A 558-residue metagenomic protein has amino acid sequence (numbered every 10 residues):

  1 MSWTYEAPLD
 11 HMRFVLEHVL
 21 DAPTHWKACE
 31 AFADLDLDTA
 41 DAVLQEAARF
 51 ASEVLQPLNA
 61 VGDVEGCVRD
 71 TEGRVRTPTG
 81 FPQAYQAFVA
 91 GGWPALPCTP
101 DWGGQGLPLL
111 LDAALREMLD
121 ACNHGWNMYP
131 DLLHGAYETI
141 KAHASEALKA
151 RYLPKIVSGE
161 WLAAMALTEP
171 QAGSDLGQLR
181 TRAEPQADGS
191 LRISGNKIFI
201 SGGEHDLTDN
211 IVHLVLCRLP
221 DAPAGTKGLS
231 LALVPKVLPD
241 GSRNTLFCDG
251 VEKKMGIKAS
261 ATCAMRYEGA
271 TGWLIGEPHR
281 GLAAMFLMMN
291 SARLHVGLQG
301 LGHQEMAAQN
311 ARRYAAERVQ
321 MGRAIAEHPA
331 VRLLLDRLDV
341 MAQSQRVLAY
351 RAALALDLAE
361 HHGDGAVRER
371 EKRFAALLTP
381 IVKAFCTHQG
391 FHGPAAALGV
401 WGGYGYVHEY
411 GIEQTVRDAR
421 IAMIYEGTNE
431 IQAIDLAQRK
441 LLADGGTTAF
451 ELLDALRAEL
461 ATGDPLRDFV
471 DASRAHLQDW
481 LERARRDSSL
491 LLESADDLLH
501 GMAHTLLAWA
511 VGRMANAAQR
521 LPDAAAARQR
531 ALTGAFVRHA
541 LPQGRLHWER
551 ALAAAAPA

Functional and structural regions predicted by a protein language model:
M1-N127, R151, E549-A558: Amphipathic, small/basic residue-rich leader segments at the start of a protein or domain
S2-E6, H11, L20, R192 (+4 more regions): Alpha-helix capping/hinge segments and adjacent helical runs
L132-L133, A144-T181, P185-Q186, N196 (+6 more regions): Internal maturation/activation junctions in enzymes
A136, S145-L148, T428, D435-A475: A structural-propensity feature for long, helix-poor, extended segments
S190, S194-R243: A short core secondary-structure module
F199-S201, V237-K254, A261-A292, Q309-A326 (+2 more regions): A glycine-rich, basic-preceded beta-loop-alpha segment at the flavin cofactor/substrate interface of flavin-utilizing
Q343-K383, Q478-A495, M514-A527: C-terminal helix-coil-helix/basic helical segment that borders enzyme active sites and/or dimer interfaces and provides
A443, E459-A558: C-terminal amphipathic alpha-helical interaction region
